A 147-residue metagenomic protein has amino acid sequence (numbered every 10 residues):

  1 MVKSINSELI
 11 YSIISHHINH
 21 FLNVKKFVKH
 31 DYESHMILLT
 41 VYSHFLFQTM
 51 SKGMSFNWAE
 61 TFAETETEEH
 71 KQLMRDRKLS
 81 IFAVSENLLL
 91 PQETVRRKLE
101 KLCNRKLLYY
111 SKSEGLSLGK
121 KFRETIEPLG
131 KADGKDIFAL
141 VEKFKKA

Functional and structural regions predicted by a protein language model:
M1-T40, H44: N-terminal leader segment of winged-helix/HTH proteins
E33, R77-S80, V95-K98: Amphipathic alpha-helical interface surfaces
I37-R77: Short helix->loop/beta-hairpin flanking segments within DNA-binding domains
A63-T65, S80, L107, K112-K135: Short, cationic-aromatic polyanion-contact patches
D76-E86, L102: A short alpha-helical element within helix-turn-helix/winged-helix DNA-binding domains across DNA-binding proteins
L89-N104: Short amphipathic alpha-helical interaction segments
A132-A147: Amphipathic alpha-helical dimerization/coiled-coil segments that flank or bridge DNA-binding/regulatory modules
